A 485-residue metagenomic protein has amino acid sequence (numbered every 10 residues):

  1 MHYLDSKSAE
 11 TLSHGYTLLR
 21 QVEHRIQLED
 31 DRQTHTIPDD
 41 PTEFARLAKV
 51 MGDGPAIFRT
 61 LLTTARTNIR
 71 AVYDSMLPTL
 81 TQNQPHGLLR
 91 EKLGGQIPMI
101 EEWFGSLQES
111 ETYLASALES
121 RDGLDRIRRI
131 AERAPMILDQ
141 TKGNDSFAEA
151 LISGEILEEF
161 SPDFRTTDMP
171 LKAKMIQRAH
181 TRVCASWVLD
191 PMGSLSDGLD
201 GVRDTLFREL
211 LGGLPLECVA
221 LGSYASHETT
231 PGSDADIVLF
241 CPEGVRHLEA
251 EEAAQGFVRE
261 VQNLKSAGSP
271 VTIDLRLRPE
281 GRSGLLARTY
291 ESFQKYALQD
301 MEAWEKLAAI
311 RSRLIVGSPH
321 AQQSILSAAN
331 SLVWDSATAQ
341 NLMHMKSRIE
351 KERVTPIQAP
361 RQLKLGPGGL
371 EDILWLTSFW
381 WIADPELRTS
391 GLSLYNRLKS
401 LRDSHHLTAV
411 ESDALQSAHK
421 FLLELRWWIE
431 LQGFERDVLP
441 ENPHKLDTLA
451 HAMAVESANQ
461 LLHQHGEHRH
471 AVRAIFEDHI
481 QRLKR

Functional and structural regions predicted by a protein language model:
M1-R485: A nucleotide- and high-energy phosphate-metabolite-utilizing enzyme signature
